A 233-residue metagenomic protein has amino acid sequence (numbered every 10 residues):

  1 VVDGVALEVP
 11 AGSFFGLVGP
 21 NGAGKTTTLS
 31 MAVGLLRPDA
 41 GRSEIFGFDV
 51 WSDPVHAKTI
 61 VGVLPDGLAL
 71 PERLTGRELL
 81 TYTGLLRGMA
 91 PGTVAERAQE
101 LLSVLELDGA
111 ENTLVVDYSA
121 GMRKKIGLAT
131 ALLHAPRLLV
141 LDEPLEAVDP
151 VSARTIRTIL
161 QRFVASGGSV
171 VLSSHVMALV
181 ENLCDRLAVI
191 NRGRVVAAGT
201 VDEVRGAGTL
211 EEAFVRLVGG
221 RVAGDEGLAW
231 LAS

Functional and structural regions predicted by a protein language model:
T81, L85, G92-A110: Conserved ABC ATPase "signature" region
A135: Conserved catalytic motifs of ABC-family nucleotide-binding domains
L139-E143: Catalytic Walker B motif of ABC-type/P-loop ATPase nucleotide-binding domains
A153-S166: Helical segment within the ABC ATPase nucleotide-binding domain
V180-N182: A short, surface-exposed alpha-helical micro-motif characterized by mixed small hydrophobic and charged/polar residues
A198-G199: ABC ATPase "signature
